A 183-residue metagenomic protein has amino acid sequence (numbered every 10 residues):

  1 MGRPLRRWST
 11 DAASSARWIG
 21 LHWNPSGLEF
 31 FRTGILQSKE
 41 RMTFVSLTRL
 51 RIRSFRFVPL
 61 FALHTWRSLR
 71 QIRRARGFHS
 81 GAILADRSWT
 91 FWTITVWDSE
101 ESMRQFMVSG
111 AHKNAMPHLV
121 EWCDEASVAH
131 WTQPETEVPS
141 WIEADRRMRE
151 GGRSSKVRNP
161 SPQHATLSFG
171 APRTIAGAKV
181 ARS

Functional and structural regions predicted by a protein language model:
M1-T90, R104-Q105, A126-S183: Short S/T/G/P-rich N-terminal loop/turn motif that feeds into the first structured element of a domain
T65, S109-H112: Amphipathic alpha-helical segments in well-structured domains
I94: Ligand-binding pocket scaffold of soluble enzyme catalytic domains
E100-V108: Short amphipathic alpha-helices within nucleic acid-binding modules
H112-L119: Mid-chain, well-packed structural core segment of small domains
